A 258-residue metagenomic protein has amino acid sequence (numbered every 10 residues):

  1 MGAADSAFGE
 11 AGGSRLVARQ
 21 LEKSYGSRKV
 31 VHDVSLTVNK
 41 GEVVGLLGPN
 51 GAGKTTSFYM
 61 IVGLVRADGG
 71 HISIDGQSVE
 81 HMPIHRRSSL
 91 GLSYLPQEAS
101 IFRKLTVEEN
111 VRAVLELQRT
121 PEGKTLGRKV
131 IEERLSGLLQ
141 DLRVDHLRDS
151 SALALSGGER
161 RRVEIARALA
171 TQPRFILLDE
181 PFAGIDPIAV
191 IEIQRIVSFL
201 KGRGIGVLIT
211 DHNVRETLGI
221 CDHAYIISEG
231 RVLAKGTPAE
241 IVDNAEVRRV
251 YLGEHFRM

Functional and structural regions predicted by a protein language model:
L47-P49: The feature captures the beta-strand-to-loop junction immediately N-terminal to the Walker
S78-A99, K124-E132, G202, P238-E246: ABC ATPase NBD coupling module
L126-L147, Q194-S198: Conserved ABC ATPase "signature" region
S151-L155, E159: Conserved ABC ATPase signature
Q172: Conserved catalytic motifs of ABC-family nucleotide-binding domains
I176-E180: Catalytic Walker B motif of ABC-type/P-loop ATPase nucleotide-binding domains
